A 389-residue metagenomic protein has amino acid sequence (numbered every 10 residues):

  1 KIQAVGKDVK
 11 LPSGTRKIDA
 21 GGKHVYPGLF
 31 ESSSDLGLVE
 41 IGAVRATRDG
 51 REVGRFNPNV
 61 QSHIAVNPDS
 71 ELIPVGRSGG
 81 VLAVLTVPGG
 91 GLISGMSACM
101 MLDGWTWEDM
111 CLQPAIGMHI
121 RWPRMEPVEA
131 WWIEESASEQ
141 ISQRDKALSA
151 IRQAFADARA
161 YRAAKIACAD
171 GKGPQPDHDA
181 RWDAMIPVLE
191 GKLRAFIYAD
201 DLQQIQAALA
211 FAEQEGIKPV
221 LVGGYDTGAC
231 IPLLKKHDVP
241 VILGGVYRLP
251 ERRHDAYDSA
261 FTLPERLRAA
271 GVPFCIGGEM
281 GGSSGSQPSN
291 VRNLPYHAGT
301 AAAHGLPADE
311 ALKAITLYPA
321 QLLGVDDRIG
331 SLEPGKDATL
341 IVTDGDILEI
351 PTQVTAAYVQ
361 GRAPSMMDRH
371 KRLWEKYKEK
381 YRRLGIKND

Functional and structural regions predicted by a protein language model:
K1-Y26: Histidine-rich, glycine-flanked metal-binding segment
D19-H24, G37-V39, R45-P74: Aromatic/His-enriched, Gly/Pro-containing loop or helix-boundary segments that lie immediately adjacent to catalytic
F30-G37: Histidine-centered catalytic micro-motifs
I41-G42, T47-N59, R194, K235 (+5 more regions): His/Asp/Glu-enriched, well-ordered alpha-helical/loop segment that forms or immediately abuts the divalent-metal
L72, R77-P219, Q353, V359: Polyanionic/metal-chelating signatures
F196-D200, K218-D226, V246-E251: Catalytic beta/alpha-barrel core
D226-K236: Active-site-adjacent beta->alpha loops and helix N-cap segments on the catalytic face of soluble alpha/beta enzymes
G282-G285, A356-D389: Extracellular/periplasmic ectodomains of large secreted or surface enzymes and adhesion receptors
